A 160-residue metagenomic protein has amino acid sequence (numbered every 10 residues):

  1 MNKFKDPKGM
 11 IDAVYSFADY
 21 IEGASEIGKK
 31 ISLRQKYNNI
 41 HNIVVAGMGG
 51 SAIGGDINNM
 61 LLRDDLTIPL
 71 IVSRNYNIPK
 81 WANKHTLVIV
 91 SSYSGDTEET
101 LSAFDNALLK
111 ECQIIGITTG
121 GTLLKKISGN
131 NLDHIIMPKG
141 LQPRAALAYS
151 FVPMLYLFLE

Functional and structural regions predicted by a protein language model:
M1-K29: N-terminal amphipathic/basic leader segments beginning at the initiator methionine
D6, S16, S32, R63 (+1 more regions): Serine/threonine-rich low-complexity intrinsically disordered regions
M10, I31-R34, E160: General structural signal for secondary-structure boundaries
G23-K30, I68-R74: Short gly/ser/thr-rich secondary-structure transition/capping motifs
G28-I40: Glycine-rich phosphate/diphosphate-binding loops that line cofactor/substrate pockets in enzymes
Y37-E160: Glycine-rich phosphate-binding loops that contact phosphosugars or nucleotide phosphates
